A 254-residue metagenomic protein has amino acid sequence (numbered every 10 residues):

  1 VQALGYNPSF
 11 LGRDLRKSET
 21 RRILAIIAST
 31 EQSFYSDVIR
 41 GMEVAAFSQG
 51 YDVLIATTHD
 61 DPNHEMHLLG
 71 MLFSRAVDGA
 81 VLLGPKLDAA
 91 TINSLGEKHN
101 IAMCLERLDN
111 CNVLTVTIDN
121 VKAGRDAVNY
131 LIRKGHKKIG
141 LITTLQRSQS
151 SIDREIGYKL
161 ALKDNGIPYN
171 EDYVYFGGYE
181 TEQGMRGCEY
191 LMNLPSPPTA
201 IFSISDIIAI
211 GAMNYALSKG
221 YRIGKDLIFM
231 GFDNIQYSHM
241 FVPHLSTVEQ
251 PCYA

Functional and structural regions predicted by a protein language model:
Y6-M71, R75-G79, I156-L160, N170: Amphipathic helical "hinge" segments at domain boundaries
R21, D78, H136-I139, P197-T199: Short acidic/polar active-site loop segments enriched in Thr and Asp
A28-D37, I55-H64, T115-D126, I142-G187 (+3 more regions): Hinge/beta->alpha junction and helix N-cap segments in small-molecule ligand-binding domains
D60, L82-D126, I167, I207 (+1 more regions): Flexible loop/hinge segments that line or gate small-molecule binding clefts
N63-A76, Q183-P197: Short, well-structured alpha-helical segments in soluble
E189-A254: Flexible loop/turn connectors
